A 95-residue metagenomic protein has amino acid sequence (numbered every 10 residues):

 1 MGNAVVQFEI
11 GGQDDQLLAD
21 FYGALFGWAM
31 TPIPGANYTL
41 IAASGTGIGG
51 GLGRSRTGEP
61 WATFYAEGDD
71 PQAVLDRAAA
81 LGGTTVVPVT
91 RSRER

Functional and structural regions predicted by a protein language model:
M1-A19, G47, A62-F64: N-terminal beta-strand motif that seeds the catalytic metal site of vicinal oxygen chelate
Q7-E9, A29-G35, V87-R93: Conserved catalytic-core motifs of GNAT/GCN5-like acyltransferases
Q13, S44-G45, T57, G68-P71: Short loop segments at secondary-structure junctions
L18-Y22, A78: Conserved active-site tyrosine of GNAT-family acetyltransferases
L25-M30, G82-T84: Conserved acetyl-CoA-binding loop of GNAT-fold acetyltransferases
G27-W61: Conserved short beta-strand elements that form part of the metal-binding/catalytic scaffold of enzyme active sites
F64-R95: Vicinal oxygen chelate
